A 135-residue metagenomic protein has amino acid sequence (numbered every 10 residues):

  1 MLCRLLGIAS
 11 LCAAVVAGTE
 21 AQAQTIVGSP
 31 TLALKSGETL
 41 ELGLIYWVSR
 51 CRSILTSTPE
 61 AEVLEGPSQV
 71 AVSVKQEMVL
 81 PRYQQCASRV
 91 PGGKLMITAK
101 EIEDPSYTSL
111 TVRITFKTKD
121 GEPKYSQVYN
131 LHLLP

Functional and structural regions predicted by a protein language model:
M1-L5: Positively charged n-region of N-terminal signal peptides that target proteins for export
G7-V16: Bacterial N-terminal signal peptides
A17-A23: Sec/Tat signal peptide C-region and signal peptidase I cleavage site
T25-A61: Extracellular ectodomain surface segments
P30, D120-P135: C-terminal edge beta-strand
R52-S88: Surface-exposed or secretory-pathway low-complexity segments enriched in glycine-proline and Ser/Thr/acidic residues
L55, A87-G92, D104-S106, P123: A generic structural micro-feature
K94-D120: A short beta-strand micro-motif common to beta-rich folds, especially ectodomain repeats
